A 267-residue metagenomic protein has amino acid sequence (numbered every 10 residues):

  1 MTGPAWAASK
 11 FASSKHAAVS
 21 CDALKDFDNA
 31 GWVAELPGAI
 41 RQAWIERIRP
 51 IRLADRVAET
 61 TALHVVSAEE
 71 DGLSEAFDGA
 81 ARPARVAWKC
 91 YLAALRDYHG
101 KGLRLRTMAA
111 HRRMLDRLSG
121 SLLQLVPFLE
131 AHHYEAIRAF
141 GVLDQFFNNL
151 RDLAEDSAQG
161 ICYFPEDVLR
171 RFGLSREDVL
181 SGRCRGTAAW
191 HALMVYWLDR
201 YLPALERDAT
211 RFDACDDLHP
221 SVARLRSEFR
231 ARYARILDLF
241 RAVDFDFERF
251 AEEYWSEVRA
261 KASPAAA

Functional and structural regions predicted by a protein language model:
M1-D144, L150, E155-A267: Catalytic cores of Mg2+-dependent Asp-rich isoprenoid enzymes
